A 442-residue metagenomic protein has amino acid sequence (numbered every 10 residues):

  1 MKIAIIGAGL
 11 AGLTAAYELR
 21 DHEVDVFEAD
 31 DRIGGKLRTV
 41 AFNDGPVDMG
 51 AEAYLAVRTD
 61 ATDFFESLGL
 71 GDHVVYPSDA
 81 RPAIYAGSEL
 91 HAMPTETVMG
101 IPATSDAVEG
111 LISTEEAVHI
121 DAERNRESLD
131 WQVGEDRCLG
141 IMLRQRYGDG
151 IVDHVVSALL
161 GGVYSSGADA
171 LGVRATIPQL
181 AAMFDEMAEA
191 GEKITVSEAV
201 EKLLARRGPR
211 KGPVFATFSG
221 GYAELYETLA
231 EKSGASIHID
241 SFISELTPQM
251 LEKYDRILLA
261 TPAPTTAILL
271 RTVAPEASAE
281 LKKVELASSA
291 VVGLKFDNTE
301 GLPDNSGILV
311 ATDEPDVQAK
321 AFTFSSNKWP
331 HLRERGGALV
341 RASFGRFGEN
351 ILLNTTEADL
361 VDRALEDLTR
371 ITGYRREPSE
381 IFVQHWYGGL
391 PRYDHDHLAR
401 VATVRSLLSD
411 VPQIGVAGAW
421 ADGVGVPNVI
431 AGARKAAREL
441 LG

Functional and structural regions predicted by a protein language model:
K2-V26, L441: N-terminal Rossmann-like FAD-binding beta1-loop-alpha1 element of flavoenzymes
A11, R32, P264: Conserved Rossmann-like nucleotide-cofactor binding loop
R20-F42: Glycine-rich FAD pyrophosphate-binding loop
N43-D130: Dinucleotide-binding Rossmann-like beta1-alpha1 core, especially the glycine-rich loop that anchors the ADP
Y76-S78, I237-F242, T247, G418: Short loop/edge segments at beta-strand edges and connector loops that shape dinucleotide/nucleotide cofactor-binding
P94-P102, N305, F322-G442: Conserved flavin/dinucleotide-binding core of flavoenzymes
H119-S244, K253: Active-site/ligand-binding neighborhood in enzyme catalytic cores
S241-N354, A358, R370-I371: Mid-domain catalytic core of redox enzymes that form a hydrophobic substrate pocket/lid adjacent to a catalytic redox
